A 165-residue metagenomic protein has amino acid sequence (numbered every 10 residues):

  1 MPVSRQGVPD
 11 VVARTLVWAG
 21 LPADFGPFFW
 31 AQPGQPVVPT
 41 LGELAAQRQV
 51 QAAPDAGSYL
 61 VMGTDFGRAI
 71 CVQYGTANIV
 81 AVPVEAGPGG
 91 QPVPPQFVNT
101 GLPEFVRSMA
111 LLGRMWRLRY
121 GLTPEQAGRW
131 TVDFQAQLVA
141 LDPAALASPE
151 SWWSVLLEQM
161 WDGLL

Functional and structural regions predicted by a protein language model:
M1-T76, V139-L165: A surface-exposed partner-binding patch
G26-W30, V98, V106, Q135: Compositionally biased, low-structure terminal segments
V80-L122: Compact, glycine/acidic-enriched structural inserts
M115-L141: Hydrophobic alpha-helical interaction segments
